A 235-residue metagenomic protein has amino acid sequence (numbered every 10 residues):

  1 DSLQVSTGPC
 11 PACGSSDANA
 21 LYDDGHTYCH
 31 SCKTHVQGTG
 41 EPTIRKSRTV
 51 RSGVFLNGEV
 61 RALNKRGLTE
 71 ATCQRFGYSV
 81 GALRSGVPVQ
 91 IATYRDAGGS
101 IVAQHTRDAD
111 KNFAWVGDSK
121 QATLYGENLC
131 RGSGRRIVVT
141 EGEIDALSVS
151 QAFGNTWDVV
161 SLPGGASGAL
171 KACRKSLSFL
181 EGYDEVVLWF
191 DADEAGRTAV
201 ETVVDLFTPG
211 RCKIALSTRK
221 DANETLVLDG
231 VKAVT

Functional and structural regions predicted by a protein language model:
D1-N19, D23-V102, D110, D118-R135: TOPRIM metal-binding catalytic domain and adjacent DNA-binding surface shared by DnaG-type primases
S2-G38, A169-L216, L226: Modules that initiate DNA replication and primer synthesis
R84-D184, V200: Phosphate-handling DNA/RNA-contact segment within nucleic-acid enzymes
D145, V149, A195, T225-L228: General alpha-helical segment detector with a strong preference for membrane-spanning helices and helix-boundary regions
L162-G164, C212-D221: A generic structural motif
L216-T235: Metal-dependent DNA phosphodiester-chemistry modules and their immediately adjacent helices/loops in DNA-processing
